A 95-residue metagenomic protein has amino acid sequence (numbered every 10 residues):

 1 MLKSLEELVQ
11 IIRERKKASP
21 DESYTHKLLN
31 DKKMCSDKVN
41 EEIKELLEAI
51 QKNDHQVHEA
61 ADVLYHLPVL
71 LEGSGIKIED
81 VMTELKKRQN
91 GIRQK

Functional and structural regions predicted by a protein language model:
M1-A60, L64-K95: Flexible "arm" and connector segments at domain edges
